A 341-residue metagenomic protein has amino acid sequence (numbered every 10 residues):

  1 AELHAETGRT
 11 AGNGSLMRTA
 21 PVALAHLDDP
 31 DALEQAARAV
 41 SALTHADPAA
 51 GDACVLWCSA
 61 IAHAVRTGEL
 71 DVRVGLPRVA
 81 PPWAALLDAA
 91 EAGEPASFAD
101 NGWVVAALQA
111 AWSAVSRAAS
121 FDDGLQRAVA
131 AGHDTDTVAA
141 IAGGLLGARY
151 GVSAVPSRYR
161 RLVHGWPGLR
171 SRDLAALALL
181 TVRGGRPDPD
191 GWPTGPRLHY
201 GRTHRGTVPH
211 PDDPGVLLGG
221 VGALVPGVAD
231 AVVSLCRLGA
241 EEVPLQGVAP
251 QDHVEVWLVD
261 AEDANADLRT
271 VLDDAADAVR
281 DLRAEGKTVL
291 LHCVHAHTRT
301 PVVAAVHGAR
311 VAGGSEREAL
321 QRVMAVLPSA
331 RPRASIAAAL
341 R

Functional and structural regions predicted by a protein language model:
A1-Y200, P211: Structured, active/binding-site neighborhoods that engage oxygen-rich ligands
M17-R18, R299-T300, L327: Short, cationic motifs built from Arg/Lys/His that form the positively charged side of catalytic pockets
T19, A110, D274-A278, V306-H307: Generic beta-strand or strand-like secondary-structure segments
T137, D267, R299-T300, P332: Secondary-structure boundary/capping motif
A140-L146, T298-A309: Catalytic DNA-binding helix-loop module of base-excision-repair DNA glycosylases/AP lyases
S153, P244-G247, A304-A305: Short amphipathic alpha-helical segments
H204-T288, A309-A339: Cysteine-based protein phosphatase catalytic domain of the PTP/DSP
L282, G286-A305: A phosphate-binding catalytic loop at a beta-strand-loop-alpha-helix junction that coordinates phosphoryl groups
